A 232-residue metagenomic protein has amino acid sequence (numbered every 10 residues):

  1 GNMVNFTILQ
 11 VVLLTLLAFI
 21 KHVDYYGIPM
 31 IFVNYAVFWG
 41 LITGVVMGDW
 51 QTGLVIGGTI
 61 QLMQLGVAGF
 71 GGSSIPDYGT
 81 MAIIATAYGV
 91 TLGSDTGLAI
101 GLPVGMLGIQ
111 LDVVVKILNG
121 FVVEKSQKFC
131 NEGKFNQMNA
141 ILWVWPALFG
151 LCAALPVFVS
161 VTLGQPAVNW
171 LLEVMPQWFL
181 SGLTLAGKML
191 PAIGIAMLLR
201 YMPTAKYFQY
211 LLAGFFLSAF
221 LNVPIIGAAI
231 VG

Functional and structural regions predicted by a protein language model:
M3-I75, G79: Hydrophobic transmembrane alpha-helices
I8-L13, L54-V55, L98-L102, W143 (+3 more regions): Hydrophobic alpha-helical transmembrane segments
V12, V174-G232: C-terminal transmembrane helix-loop-helix hairpin of multi-pass membrane proteins
K21-V23, G44-V46, Q64-G66, Y88-T91 (+2 more regions): Hydrophobic alpha-helical transmembrane segments
V46-T52, L92-T96, T204-A205, A219-G227: Transmembrane helix interruption/hinge and helix-loop junction motifs
W50, G58-K125: Hydrophobic, small-residue-rich transmembrane alpha-helices and their short perimembrane loops in multi-pass membrane
G79-A87, L118-K128, V161-W170, M197 (+2 more regions): Re-entrant/interfacial helical elements at transmembrane boundaries that shape and gate the permeation pathway
L98-I195: Helix-loop-helix junctions within the multi-pass membrane cores of secondary transporters/permeases
